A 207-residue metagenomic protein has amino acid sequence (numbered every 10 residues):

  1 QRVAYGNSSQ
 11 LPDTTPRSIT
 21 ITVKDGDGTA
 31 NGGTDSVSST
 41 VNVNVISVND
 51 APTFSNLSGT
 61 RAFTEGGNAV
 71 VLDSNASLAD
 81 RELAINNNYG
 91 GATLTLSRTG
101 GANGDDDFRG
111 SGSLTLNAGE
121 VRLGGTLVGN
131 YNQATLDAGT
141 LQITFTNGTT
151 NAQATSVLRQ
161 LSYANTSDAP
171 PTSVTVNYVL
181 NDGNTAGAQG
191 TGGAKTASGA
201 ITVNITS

Functional and structural regions predicted by a protein language model:
Q1-S207: Extracellular glycosylation-rich, acidic/polar low-complexity regions of adhesion- and matrix-associated proteins
